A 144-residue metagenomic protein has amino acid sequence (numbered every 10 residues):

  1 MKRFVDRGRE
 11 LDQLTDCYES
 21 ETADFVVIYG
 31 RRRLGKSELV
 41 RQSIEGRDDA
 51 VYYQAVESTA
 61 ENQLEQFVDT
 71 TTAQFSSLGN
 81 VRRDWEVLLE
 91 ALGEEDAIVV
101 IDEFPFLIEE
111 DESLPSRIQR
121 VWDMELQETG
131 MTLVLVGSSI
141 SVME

Functional and structural regions predicted by a protein language model:
M1-E144: Phosphate-binding site recognition
